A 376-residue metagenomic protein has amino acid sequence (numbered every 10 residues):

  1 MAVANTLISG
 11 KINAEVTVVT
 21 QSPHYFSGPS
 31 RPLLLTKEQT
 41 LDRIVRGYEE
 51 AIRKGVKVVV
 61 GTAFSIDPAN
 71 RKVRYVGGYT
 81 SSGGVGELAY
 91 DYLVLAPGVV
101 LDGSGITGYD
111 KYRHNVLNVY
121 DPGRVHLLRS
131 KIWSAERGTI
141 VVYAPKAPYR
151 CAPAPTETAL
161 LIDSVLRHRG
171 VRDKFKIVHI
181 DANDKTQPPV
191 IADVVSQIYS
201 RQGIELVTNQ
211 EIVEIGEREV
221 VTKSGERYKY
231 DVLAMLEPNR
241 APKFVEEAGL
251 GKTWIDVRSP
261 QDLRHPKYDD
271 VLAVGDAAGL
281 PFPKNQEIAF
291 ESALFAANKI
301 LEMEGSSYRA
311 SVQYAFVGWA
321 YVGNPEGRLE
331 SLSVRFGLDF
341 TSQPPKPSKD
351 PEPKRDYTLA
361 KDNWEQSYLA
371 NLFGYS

Functional and structural regions predicted by a protein language model:
M1-K57, K146-P189: Beta1-alpha1 glycine-rich phosphate/pyrophosphate-binding loop at the start of Rossmann-like nucleotide-binding domains
N13, K54-T80, L88, S164-R258: A Rossmann-like FAD-binding core segment of flavoenzymes
E15, T139-V141, K176, D270: Residues that mark the start of a beta-strand
K57-E157, S164-G170, A234: FAD-binding core/adjacent interface of flavoenzyme oxidoreductases
K111-E136, R227-S292, E302: FAD-site-proximal beta/loop scaffold in flavoenzymes
A147-V171, D256, R264-A273, E291-K299 (+1 more regions): Active-site substrate-recognition segment that forms the wall of the catalytic cavity or substrate channel
A277-N324, L329-S331: A conserved FAD-binding loop/helix module that cradles the flavin
R328-S376: C-terminal auxiliary extensions adjacent to catalytic cores
